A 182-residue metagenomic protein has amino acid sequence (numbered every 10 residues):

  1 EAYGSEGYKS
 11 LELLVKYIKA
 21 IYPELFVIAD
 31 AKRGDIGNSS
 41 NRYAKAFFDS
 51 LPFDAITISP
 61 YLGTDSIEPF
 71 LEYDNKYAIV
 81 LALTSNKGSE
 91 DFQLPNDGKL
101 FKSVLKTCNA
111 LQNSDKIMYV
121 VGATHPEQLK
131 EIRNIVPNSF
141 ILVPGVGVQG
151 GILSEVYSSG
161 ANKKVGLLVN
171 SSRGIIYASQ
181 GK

Functional and structural regions predicted by a protein language model:
E1-A2, K32-I36, Y61, L83-S85 (+3 more regions): Active-site beta-loop-alpha junctions enriched in small/polar residues
E1-S10: Glycine-rich, proline-tolerant flexible connector loops at the mouths of alpha/beta enzymes
L11-V15, A44, I67, L105 (+2 more regions): Generic structural signal for well-ordered alpha-helices, preferentially at hydrophobic/aromatic core positions
E12-D35: Catalytic PLP-binding core of fold-type I/II PLP enzymes
V15-Y22, L71-E72, N109-Q112, K130-V136: Surface-exposed amphipathic alpha-helices with a cationic face
L25-F26, Y77-I79, M118, F140 (+1 more regions): Proline-centered loop/turn at the N-terminus of a beta-strand
A31, D35-V120: Conserved anion-binding
A123-N170, G174: A C-terminal functional module that forms or caps the active site or interfaces directly with catalytic machinery
